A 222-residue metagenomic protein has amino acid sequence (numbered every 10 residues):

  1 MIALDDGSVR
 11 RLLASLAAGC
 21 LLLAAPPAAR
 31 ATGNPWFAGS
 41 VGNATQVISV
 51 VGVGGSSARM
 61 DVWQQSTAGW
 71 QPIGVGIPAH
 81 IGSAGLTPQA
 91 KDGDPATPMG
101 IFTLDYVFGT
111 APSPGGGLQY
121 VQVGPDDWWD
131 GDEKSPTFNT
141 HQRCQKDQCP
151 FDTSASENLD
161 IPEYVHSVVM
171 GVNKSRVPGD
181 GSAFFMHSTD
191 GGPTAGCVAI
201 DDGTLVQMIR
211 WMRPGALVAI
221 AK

Functional and structural regions predicted by a protein language model:
M1-A31: Secretory targeting and sorting signals
G7, G203-V206: Generic alpha-helical secondary structure signal
A31-T194, L205-A216, K222: Cell wall/extracellular polymer interaction/catalysis modules
C197-I200: Extended catalytic/binding region for NAD+/ADP-ribose chemistry, centered on the ART fold
